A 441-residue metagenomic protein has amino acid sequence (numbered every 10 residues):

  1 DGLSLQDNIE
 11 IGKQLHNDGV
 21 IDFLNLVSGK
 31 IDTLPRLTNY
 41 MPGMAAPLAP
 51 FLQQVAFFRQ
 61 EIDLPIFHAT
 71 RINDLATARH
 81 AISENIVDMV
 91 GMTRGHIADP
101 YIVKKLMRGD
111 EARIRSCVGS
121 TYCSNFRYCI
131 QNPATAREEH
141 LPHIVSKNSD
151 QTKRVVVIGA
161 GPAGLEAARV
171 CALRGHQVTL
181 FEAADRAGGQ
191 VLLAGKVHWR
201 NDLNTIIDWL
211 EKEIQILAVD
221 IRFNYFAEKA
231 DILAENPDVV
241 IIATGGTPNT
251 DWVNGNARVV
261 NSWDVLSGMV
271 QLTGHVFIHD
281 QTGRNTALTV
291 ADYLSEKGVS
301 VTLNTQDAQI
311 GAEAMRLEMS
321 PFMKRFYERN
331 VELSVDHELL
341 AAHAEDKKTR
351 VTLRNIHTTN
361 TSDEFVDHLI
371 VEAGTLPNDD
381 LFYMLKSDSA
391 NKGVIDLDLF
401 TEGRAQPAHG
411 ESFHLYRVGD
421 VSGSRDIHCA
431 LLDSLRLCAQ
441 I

Functional and structural regions predicted by a protein language model:
D1-I158, P162, E166, V170-L173 (+3 more regions): Flavin-dependent oxidoreductase catalytic cores
D1-L3, I31-L37, N73-R79, I97-D99 (+13 more regions): Flexible loop/turn segments at secondary-structure boundaries
D18-I21, F57-P65, L210-R222, R329-E332 (+1 more regions): A structural motif corresponding to the C-terminal end of an alpha-helix and its immediate exit/capping segment
I21, V87, P237-D238, V366-D367: Local beta-strand N-terminus motif with an aromatic residue
L37-M44, D88-M89, V191-W199, Y416-S422: Short beta-alpha connecting loops at secondary-structure transitions that line or flank enzyme active sites
M41-M44, N85, M107-D110, K196-R200 (+3 more regions): Short, hinge-like loop/turn segments at secondary-structure boundaries
S149-A183, R222-N236, A243-R316, H357-H368 (+1 more regions): Rossmann-like dinucleotide/flavin-binding elements
Q177-L217, N285-L339, S422: Rossmann-like dinucleotide-binding cores of NAD(P)H-dependent redox enzymes
